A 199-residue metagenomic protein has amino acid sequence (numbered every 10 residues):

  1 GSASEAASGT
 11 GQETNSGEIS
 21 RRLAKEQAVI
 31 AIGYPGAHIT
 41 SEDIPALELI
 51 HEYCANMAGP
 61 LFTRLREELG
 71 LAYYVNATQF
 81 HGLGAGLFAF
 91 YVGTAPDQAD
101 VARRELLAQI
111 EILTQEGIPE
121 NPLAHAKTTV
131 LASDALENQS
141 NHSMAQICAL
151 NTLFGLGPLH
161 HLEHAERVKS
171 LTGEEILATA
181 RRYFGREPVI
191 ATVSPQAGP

Functional and structural regions predicted by a protein language model:
G1-S41, E52-V101, P122, S143 (+3 more regions): Non-catalytic beta-strand/loop surface segments
S2-N15, E105-E137, A191-P195: Acidic/histidine-enriched alpha-helical segments
S41, V101-E105, F154-P158: Short acidic alpha-helix initiation/capping motifs at coil-to-helix transition points, especially at protein N-termini
I44: Double-stranded RNA-binding/processing signature
K127-V130, D134, T152-R182: C-terminal structured "cap/appendage" subdomains that terminate the fold
